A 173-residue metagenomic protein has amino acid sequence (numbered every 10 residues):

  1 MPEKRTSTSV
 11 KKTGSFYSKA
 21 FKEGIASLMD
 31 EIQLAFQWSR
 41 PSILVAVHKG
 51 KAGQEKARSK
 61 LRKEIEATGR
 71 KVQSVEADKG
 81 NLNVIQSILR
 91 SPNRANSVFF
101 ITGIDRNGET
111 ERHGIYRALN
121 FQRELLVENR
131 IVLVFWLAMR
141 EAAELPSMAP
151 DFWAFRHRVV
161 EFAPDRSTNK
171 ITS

Functional and structural regions predicted by a protein language model:
M1-S97: Extended, compositionally biased accessory segments flanking or bridging domains
S18-I25, F162-S173: C-terminal helix of von Willebrand factor
L44, Q73, V134, R158-E161: Hydrophobic/aromatic beta-strand patches that form the interior of the parallel beta-sheet core in alpha/beta enzyme
H48-G50, T102-I104, F135-E141, F162-R166: A short beta-strand-to-loop transition that corresponds to the Sensor-1 phosphate-sensing loop of AAA+ P-loop ATPases
A77, S91-I115, V132-M139: Conserved P-loop NTPase "ATPase switch" module shared by AAA+ and STAND
V84, N107-E111, A142-S147, N169-I171: Switch/connector loops and helix/strand junctions flanking conserved nucleotide-binding motifs in nucleotide-processing
A118-L133: Substrate-engagement module of ASCE P-loop NTPases
S147-K170: A short helix-turn-beta junction within AAA+ P-loop NTPase domains corresponding to the substrate/partner-engaging
